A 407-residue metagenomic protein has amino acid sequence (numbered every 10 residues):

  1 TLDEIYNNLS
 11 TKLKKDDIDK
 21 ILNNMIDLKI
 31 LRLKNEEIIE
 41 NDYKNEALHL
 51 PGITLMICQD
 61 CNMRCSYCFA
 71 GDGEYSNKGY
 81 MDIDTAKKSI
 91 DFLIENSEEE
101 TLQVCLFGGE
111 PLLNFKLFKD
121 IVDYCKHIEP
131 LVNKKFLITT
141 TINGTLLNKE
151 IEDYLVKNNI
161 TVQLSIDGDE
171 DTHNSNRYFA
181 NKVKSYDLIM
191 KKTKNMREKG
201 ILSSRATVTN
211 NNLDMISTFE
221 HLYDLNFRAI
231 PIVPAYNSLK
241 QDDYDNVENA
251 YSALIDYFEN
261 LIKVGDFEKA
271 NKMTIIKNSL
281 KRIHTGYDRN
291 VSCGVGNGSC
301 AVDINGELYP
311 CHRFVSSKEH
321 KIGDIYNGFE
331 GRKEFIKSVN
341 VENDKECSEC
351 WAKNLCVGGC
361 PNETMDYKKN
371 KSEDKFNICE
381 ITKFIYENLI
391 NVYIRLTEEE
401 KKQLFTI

Functional and structural regions predicted by a protein language model:
T1-M56, E220: Long, charge-rich, low-complexity alpha-helical segments
L2-L13, E342-I407: Radical SAM enzyme core and accessory elements
A47-L48, T54-D84: Canonical Radical SAM [4Fe-4S] cluster-binding loop centered on the CxxxCxxC motif and its immediate flanking residues
I83-F107, N114-N237: Radical SAM/AdoMet-radical enzyme domain recognition
N249-I283, H312-V357: C-terminal accessory region of radical SAM enzymes
C293-G296: Short, small/polar residue-rich loop motifs at catalytic or cofactor-binding pockets
D303: Short, acidic, Ser/Thr-enriched surface-loop or helix-capping motifs
